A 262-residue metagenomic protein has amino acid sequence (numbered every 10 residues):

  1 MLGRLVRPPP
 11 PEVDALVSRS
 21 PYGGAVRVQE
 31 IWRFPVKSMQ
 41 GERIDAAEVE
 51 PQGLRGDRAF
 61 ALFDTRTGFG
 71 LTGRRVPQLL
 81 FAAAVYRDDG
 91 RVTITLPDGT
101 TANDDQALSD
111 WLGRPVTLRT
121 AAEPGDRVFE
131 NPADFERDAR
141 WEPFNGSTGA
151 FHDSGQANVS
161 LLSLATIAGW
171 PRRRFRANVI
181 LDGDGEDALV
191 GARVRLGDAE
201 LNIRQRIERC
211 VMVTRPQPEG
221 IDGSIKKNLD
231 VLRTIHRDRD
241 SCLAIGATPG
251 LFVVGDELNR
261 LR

Functional and structural regions predicted by a protein language model:
L2-R262: Metal-cofactor-dependent catalytic cores
